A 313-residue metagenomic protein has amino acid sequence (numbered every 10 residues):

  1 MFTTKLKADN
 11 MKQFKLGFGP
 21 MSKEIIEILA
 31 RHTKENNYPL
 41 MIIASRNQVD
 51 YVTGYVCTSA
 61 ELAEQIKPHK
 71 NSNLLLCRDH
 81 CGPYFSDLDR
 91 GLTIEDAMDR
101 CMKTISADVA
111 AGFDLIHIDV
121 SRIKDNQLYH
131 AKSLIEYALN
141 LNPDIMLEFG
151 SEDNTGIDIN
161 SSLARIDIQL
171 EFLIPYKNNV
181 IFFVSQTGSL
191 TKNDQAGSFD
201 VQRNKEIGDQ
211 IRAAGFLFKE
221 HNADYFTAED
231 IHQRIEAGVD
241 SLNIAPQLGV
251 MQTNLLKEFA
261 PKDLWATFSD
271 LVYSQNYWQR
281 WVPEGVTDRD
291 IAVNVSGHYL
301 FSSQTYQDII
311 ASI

Functional and structural regions predicted by a protein language model:
F2-T3, K23-L74: Glycine-rich, positively charged N-terminal anion/phosphate-binding segment
F14-P20, L40-A44, S72-H80, D114-I118 (+4 more regions): Hydrophobic faces of well-ordered beta-strands that scaffold small-molecule active sites in alpha/beta enzyme cores
I26-E27, V56-A60, R122-A138, N142-I145 (+3 more regions): Active-site-adjacent beta->alpha loops and helix N-cap segments on the catalytic face of soluble alpha/beta enzymes
L29, D79, D108, F149 (+1 more regions): Conserved, mostly hydrophobic/aromatic
R46-D50, G82-R90, H117-Q127, M146-S162 (+1 more regions): Active-site-proximal beta-alpha loop/turn segments in soluble metabolic enzymes
T53-L141, D153: Active-site beta->alpha loop and helix N-cap motifs at the rims of alpha/beta catalytic domains
R90-K103, I157-D167, Y225-A237: Catalytic cores of alpha/beta
F218-A223, E229-I313: Flexible, acidic glycine-rich loops studded with aromatic residues
